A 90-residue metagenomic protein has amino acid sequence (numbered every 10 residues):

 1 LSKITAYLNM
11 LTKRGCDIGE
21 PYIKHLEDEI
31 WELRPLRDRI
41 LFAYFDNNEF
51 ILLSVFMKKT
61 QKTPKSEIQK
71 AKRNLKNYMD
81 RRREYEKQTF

Functional and structural regions predicted by a protein language model:
L1-R37, D46-F50, M57-F90: Basic, Lys/Arg-enriched alpha-helical interface segments
